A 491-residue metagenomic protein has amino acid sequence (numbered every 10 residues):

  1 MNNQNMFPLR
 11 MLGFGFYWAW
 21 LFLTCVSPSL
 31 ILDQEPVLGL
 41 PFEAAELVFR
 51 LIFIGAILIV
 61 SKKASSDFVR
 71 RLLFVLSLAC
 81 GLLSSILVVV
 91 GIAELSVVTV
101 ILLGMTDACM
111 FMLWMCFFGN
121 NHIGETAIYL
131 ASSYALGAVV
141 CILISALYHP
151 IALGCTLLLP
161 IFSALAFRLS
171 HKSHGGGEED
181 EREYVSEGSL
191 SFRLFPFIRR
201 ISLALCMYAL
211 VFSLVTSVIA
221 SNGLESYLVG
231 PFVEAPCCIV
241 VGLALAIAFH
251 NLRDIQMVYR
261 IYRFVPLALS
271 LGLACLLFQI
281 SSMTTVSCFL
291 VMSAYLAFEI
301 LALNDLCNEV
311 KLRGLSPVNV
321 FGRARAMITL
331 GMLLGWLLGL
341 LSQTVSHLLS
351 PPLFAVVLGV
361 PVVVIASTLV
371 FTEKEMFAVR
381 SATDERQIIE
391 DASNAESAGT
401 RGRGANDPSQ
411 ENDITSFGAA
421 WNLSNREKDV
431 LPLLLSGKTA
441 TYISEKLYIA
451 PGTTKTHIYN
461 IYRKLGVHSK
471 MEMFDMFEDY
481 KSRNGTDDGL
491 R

Functional and structural regions predicted by a protein language model:
N2-L51, A204, Y208-E225: Helix-loop boundary and gating motifs at the non-cytosolic
F49-L58, G137, P231-D254, V265-L269 (+2 more regions): Transmembrane alpha-helices of Major Facilitator/SLC transporters
R70-I86, R260-A274: Structural signature of the two symmetry-related core transmembrane helices
E94-L113, M283-E299: Hydrophobic core of transmembrane alpha-helices in multi-pass small-molecule transporters, especially MFS/SLC-type
D107-N121, F298-R313: Intracellular juxtamembrane helix-capping segments at the cytosolic ends of symmetry-related transmembrane helices
I123-Y148, F321-G339: Glycine-rich segments within core transmembrane alpha-helices of 12-TM secondary carriers
G124, A138-V218, V240-Q256: Intracellular loop-helix junctions on the cytosolic face of multi-pass helical membrane proteins
Q387-I458, K464, F474-R491: Helix-turn-helix DNA-binding segment
